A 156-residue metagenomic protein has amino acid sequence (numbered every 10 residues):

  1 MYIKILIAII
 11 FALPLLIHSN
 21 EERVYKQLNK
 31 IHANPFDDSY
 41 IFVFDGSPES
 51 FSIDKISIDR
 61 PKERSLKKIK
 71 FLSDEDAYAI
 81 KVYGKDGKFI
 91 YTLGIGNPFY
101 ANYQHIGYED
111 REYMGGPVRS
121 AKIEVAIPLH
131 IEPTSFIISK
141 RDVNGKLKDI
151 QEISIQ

Functional and structural regions predicted by a protein language model:
M1-Y2: N-terminal secretory signal peptides that target proteins for export/translocation
I5-L13: Sec-dependent N-terminal signal peptides
N20-Q156: Extracellular glycoprotein-like low-complexity segments
